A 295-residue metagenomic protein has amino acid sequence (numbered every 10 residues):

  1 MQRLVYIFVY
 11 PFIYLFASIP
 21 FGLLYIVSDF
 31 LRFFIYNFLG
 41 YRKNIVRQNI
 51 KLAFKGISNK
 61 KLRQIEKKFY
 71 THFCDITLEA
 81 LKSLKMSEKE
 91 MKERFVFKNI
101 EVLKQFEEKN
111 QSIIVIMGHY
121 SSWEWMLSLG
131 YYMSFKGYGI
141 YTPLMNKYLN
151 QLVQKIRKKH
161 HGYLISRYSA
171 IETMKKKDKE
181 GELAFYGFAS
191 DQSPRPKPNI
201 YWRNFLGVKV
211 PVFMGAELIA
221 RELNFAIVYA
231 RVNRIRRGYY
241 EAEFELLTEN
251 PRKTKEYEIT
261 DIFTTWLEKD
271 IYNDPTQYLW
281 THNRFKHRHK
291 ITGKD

Functional and structural regions predicted by a protein language model:
M1-I114, N150-K155, H161: Membrane-anchoring hydrophobic helices of lipid-metabolizing enzymes
Q2, Y36, I116, T142-P143 (+2 more regions): A generic secondary-structure micro-motif detector that highlights 1-2 residue hydrophobic/ambivalent hotspots embedded
R47-Q48, L127, Q154, I200 (+2 more regions): Short glycine-/small-residue-rich flexible loop motifs, especially phosphate/cofactor-binding loops
K60, Q64-K67, Q105, Y132 (+1 more regions): Non-catalytic C-terminal accessory region of glycerolipid acyltransferases and related lyso-lipid remodeling enzymes
V96, I165, E245: General small-molecule cofactor/ligand-binding pocket signal
K109-Y168, R195-N204: Catalytic core of membrane glycerolipid acyltransferases/transacylases, capturing the structured, soluble-facing
